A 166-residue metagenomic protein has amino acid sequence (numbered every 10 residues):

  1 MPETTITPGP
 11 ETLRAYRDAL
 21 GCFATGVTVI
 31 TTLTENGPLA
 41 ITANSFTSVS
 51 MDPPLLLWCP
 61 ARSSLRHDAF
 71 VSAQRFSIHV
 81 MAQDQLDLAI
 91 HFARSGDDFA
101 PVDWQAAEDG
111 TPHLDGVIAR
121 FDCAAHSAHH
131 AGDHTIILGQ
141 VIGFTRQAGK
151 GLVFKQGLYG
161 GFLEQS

Functional and structural regions predicted by a protein language model:
M1-S166: Basic, polyanion-binding surface patches
